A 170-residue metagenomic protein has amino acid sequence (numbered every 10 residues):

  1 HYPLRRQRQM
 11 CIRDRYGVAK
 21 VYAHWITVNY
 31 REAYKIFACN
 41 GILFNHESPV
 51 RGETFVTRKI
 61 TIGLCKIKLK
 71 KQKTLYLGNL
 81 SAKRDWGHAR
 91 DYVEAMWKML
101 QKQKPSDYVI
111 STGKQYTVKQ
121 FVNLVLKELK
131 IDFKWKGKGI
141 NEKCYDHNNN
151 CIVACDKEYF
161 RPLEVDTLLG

Functional and structural regions predicted by a protein language model:
H1, Y16, R84: Catalytic tyrosine of NAD(P)H-dependent dehydrogenase/reductases that use a Tyr as the general acid/base
H1-I12: Single conserved hydrophobic/aromatic residue that forms the stacking wall/gate of nucleotide- or nucleobase-binding
R6, C39-G41, I110: Short glycine/serine/threonine-enriched helix-capping/active-site loop that flanks the nucleotide-sugar donor pocket
R6-R8, K35-I36, Q72-T74, P105: Active-site loop of short-chain dehydrogenase/reductase
R13, F44-S48, S81-R84: Active-site segment of SDR-like NAD(P)-dependent oxidoreductases
R13-C39, T61-L69: Active-site Tyr-X1-5-Lys
C39, H46-P49, Y92: Conserved sequence/active-site signature of Rossmann-fold short-chain dehydrogenase/reductase
R51-G170: C-terminal substrate-binding subdomain of Rossmann-fold SDR/epimerase-dehydratase oxidoreductases
